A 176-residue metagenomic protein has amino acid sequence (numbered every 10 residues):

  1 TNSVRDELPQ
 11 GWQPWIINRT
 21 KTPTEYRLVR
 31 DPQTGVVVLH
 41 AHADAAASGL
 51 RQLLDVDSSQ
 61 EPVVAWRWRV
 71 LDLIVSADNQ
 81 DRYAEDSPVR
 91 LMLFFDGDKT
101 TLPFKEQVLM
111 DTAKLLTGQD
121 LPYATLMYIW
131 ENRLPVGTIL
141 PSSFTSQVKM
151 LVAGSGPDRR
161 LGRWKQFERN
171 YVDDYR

Functional and structural regions predicted by a protein language model:
T1-T20, F104-M110: Extracellular carbohydrate-recognition regions
T24-S48: Short carbohydrate-recognition loop motifs
L39-E61, L73-S76, T145-S155: Secreted extracellular polysaccharide-interacting domains
R51-L53, E61-A65, D86-L91, Y123-T125 (+1 more regions): Extracellular structured ligand-interaction cores
R67-L73, D96-D98, V172: Solvent-exposed strand-to-loop "edge" motifs in beta-rich extracellular domains
I74-F95, L102-F104: Beta-strand acidic-aromatic groove motif in beta-rich domains, primarily in extracellular
D86, D96-S146: Extracellular/luminal beta-rich ligand-recognition and adhesion surfaces characterized by aromatic-Gly/Pro-enriched
L121-Y123, G154-R169: Trp-centered recognition loops
